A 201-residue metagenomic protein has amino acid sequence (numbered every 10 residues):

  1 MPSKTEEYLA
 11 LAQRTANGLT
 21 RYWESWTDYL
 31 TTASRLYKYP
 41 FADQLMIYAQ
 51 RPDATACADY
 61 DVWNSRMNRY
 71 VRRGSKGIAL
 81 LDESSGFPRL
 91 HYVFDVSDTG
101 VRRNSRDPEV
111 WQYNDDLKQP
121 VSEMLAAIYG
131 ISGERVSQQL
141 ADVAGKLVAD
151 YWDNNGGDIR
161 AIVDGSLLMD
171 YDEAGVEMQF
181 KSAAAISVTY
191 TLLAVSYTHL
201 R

Functional and structural regions predicted by a protein language model:
M1-R201: N-terminal accessory/interface modules of nucleic-acid-binding and processing proteins
